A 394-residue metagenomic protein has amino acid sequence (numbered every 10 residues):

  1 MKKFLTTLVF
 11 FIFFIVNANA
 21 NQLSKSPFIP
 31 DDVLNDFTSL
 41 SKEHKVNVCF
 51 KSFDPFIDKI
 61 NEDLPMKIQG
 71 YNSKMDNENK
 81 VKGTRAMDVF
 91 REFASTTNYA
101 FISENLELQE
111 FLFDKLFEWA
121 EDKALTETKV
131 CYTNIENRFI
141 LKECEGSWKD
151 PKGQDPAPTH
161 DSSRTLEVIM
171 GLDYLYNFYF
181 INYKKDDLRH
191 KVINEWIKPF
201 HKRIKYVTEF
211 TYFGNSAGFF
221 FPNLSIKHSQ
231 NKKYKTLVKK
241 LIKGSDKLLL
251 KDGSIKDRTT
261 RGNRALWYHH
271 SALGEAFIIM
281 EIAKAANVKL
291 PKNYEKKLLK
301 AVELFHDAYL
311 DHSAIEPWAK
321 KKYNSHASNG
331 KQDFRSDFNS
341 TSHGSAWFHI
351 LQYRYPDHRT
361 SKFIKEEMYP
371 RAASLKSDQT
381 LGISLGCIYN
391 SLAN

Functional and structural regions predicted by a protein language model:
M1-N21: Classical Sec-dependent N-terminal signal peptides that target proteins to the secretory pathway
F11-F13, N231, Y294: Generic alpha-helix initiation/capping and coil-helix boundary signal
N21-F210, F220, K239-D246, I282-A285 (+1 more regions): Extracellular glycan-targeting catalytic surfaces
F93-S95, Y99-I102, F221-K232, L273-I279: Alpha-helical scaffold elements that line and support the substrate/ligand-binding pocket of soluble hydrolases
F111, S163, E167, V192 (+5 more regions): Short, contiguous, pocket-lining structural segments that sit at or immediately flank catalytic/ligand-binding sites
P158, K202-F210, L224, K251-L266: Active-site-adjacent structural elements in folded domains
K233-L298: Flexible, glycine-rich surface segments
